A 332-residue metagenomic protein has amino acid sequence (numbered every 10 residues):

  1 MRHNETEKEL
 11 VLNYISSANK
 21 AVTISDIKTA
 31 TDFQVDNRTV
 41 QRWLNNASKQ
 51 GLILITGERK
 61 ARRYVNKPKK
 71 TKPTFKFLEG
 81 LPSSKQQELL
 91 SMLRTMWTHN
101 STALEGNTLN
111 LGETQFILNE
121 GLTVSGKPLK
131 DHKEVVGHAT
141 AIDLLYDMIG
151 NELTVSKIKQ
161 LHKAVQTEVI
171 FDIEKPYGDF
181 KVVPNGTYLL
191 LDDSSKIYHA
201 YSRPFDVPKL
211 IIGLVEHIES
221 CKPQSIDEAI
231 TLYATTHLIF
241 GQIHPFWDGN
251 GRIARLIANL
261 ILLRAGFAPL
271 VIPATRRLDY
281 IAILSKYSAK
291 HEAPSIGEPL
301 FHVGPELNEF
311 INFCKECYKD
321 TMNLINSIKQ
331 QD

Functional and structural regions predicted by a protein language model:
M1-D332: FIC/Doc superfamily catalytic core
